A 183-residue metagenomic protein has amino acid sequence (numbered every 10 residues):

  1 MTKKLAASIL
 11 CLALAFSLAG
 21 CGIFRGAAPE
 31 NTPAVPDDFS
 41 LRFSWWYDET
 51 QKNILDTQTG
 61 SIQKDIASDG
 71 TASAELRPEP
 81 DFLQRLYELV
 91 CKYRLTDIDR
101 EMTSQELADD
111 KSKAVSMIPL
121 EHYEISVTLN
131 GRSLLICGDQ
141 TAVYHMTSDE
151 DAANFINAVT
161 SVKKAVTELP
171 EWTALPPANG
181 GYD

Functional and structural regions predicted by a protein language model:
M1-L5: Positively charged n-region of N-terminal signal peptides that target proteins for export
L12-A13: Repetitive helical segments and hydrophobic/amphipathic motifs
S17-G20: C-terminal motif of bacterial Sec signal peptides marking the signal peptidase cleavage site
I23-F43, L107-D183: Short, well-ordered, aromatic-rich surface patches in folded extracellular/luminal domains
R25-R77: N-terminal export/targeting and maturation segments
Q58-G60, E79-P80, G138-H145: A short, sequence-level motif marking secondary-structure junctions
Q63-M102: A short-motif feature that recognizes glycine-rich, charge-decorated loops that bind or process nucleotide phosphates
